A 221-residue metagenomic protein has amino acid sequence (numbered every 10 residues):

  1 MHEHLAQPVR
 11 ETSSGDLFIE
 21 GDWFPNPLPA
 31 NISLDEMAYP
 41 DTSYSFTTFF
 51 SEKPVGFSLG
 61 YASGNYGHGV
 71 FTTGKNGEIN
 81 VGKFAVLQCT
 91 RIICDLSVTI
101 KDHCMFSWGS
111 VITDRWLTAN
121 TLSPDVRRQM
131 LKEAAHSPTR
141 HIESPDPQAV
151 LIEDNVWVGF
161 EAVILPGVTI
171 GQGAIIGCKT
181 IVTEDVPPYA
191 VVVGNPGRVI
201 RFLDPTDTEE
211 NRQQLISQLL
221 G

Functional and structural regions predicted by a protein language model:
M1-I164, Q172, P188, G197-G221: Domain-scale signature associated with acetyltransferase and cell-envelope carbohydrate enzymes
Y61, I181-V182: Short linear motifs in intrinsically disordered
V168, T180, V186: Short beta-to-alpha loop/turn elements within the nucleotide-binding domains of ABC transporters
I176: Binuclear metal-ion centers of metallo-dependent hydrolases, dominated by the metallo-beta-lactamase
